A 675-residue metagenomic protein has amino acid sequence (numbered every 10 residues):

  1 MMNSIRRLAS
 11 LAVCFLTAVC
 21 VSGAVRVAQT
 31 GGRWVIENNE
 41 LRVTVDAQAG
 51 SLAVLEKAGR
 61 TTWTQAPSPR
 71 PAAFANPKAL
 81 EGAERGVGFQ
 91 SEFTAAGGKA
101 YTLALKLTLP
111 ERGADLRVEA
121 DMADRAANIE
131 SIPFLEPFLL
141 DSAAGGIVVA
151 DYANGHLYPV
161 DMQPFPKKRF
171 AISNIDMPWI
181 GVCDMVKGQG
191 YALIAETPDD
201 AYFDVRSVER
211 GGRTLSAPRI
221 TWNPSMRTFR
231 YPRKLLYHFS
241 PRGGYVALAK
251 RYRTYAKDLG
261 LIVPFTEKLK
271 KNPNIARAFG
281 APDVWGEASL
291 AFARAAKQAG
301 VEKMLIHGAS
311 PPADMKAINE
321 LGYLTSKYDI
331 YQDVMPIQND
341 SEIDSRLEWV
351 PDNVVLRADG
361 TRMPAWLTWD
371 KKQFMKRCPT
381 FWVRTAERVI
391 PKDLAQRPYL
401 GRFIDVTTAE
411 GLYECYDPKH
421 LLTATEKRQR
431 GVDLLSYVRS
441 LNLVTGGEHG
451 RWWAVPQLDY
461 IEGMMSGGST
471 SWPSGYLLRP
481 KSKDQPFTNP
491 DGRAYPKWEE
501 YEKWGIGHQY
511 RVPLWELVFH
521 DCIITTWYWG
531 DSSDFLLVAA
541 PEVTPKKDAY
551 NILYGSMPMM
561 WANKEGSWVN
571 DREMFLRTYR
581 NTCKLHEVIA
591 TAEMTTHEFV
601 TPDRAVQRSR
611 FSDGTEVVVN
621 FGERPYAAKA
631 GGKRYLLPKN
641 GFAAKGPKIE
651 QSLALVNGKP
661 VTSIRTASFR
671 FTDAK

Functional and structural regions predicted by a protein language model:
M1-R6: N-terminal secretory signal peptides that target proteins for export/translocation
A9-C20: Bacterial N-terminal signal peptides
A24-Q29: Cleaved targeting-peptide boundary
I36-T325, D329-M335, G401, V444-T445 (+2 more regions): Carbohydrate-recognition beta-sandwich/jelly-roll modules in extracellular/periplasmic carbohydrate-active proteins
N38-N39, D200-F203, R213-L248, F374-L400 (+1 more regions): Active-site-proximal substrate-binding groove within the catalytic cores of carbohydrate-active enzymes
A317-G322, N339-W349, D417-H420, D459-M464: Short low-complexity, flexible loop/linker segments enriched in glycine and/or proline with clustered acidic
K327-K392, P480-Q485, P490: Active-site-adjacent "subsite" loops/lids of carbohydrate-active enzymes
